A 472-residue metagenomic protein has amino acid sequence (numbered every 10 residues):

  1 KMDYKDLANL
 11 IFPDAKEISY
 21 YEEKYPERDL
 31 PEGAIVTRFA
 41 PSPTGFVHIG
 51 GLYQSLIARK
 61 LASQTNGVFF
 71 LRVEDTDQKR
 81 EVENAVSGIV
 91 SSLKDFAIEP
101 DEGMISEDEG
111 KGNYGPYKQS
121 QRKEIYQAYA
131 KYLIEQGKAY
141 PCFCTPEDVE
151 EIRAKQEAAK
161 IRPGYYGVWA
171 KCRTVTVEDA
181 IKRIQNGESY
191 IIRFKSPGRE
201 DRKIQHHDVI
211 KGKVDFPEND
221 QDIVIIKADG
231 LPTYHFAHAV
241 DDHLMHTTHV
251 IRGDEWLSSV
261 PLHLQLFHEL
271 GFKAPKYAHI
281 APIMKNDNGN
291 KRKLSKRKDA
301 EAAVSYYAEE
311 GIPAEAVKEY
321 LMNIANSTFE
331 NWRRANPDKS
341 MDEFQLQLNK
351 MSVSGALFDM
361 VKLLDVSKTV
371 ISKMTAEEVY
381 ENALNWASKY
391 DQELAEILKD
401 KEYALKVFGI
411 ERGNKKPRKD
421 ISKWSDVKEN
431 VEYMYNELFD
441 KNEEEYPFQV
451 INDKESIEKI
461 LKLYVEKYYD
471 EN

Functional and structural regions predicted by a protein language model:
M2-A158, S258-F272, A316: N-terminal Rossmann-like or analogous alpha/beta NTP/dinucleotide-binding catalytic cores that position adenine
E27-I35, Q64-N66, H235-A239, N288-S295: Active-site-adjacent bridging/hinge elements
F39-P43, V73-D75, V240, L244 (+2 more regions): Short, histidine-centered active-site or binding-site loop motifs used for metal coordination, general acid-base
A40, F143, K195-P197, A228 (+3 more regions): Structured loops at beta-to-helix junctions and adjacent beta-edge loops in soluble globular domains
V73-K79, D254-W256, A281-M284, L363: Acidic, glycine-rich active-site loops and adjacent beta-strand->loop/helix elements that engage anionic groups
T76-Q78, Y117, V250-R252, V304-Y307: Second-shell loop/turn segments in exported
A139-H279, M284-K293, A303, E455-E471: Active-site cores that bind ATP or allylic diphosphates and position pyrophosphate for catalysis
L270-E455: Catalytic adenosine-cofactor/nucleotide-binding cores of aminoacyl-tRNA synthetases and other
